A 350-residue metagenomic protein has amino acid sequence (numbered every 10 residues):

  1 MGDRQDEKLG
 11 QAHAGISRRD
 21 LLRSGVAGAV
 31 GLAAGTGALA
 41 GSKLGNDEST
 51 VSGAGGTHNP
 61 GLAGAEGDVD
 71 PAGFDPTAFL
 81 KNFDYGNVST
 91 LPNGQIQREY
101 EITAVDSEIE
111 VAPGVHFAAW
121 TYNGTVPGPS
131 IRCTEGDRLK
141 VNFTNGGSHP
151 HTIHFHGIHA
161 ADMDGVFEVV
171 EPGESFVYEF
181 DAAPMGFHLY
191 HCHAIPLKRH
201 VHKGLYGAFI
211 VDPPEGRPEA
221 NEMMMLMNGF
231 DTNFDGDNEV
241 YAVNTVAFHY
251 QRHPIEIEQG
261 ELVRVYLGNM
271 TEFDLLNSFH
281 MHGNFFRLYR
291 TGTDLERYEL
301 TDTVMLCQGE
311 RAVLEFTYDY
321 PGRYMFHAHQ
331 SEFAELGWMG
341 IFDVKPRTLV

Functional and structural regions predicted by a protein language model:
M1-D20, V30-L32: N-terminal secretory signal peptides
G15-S17, T36-Q95: C-terminal segment of N-terminal export signals and the immediately downstream linker at the start of the mature
G86-S107, E222-N233: Predominantly extracellular/luminal regions of secreted and cell-surface proteins, especially disulfide-bonded
L91-P92, V126-L139, Y250-L262: Short, glycine/small-residue-enriched coil/turn segments at secondary-structure junctions
E99-F209, F273-L306, H327-D343: Histidine- and aromatic-enriched segments that form or immediately flank copper-ligand environments
G186-H188, V263, G322-Y324: Exposed beta-strand face motif in extracellular beta-rich ectodomains
I210-L226, P346-V350: Low-complexity, Pro/Ser/Thr- and charge-rich linker/hinge segments at domain boundaries
E222-Q259: Acidic-aromatic/histidine active-site loop/patch
